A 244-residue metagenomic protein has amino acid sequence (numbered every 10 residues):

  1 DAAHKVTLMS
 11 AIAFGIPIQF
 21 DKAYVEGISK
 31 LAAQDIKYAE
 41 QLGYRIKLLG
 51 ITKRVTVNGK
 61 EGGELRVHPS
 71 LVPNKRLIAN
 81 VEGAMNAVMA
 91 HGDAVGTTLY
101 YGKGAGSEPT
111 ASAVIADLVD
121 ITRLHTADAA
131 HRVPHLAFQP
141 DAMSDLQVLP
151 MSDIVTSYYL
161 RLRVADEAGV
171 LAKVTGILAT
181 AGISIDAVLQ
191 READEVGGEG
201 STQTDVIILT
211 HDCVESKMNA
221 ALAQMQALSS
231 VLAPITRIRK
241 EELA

Functional and structural regions predicted by a protein language model:
D1-K5, E26, K30-Q34, M85 (+6 more regions): Conserved active-site and cofactor/substrate-binding residues in soluble primary-metabolism enzymes
D1-N80, M85-A87, G106: Substrate-binding/catalytic subdomain of NAD(P)-dependent oxidoreductase enzymes
R45, E64, A87, T97 (+3 more regions): A residue-level signal for beta-strand positions that form part of recognition/binding surfaces within mature
I51, H91-D93, R163: A generic structural motif
N74, T97-T98, G102-E108: Glycine-rich phosphate/pyrophosphate-binding beta-alpha loops
G83-M85, D93-V95, D153-S157: Short gly/pro-enriched beta-turn/loop segments at secondary-structure junctions
H91-Y101, I115: An anion-binding loop in the catalytic cleft
A113, L118-A244: A conserved regulatory-domain signal marking ACT and ACT-like small-molecule sensing domains and adjacent regulatory
